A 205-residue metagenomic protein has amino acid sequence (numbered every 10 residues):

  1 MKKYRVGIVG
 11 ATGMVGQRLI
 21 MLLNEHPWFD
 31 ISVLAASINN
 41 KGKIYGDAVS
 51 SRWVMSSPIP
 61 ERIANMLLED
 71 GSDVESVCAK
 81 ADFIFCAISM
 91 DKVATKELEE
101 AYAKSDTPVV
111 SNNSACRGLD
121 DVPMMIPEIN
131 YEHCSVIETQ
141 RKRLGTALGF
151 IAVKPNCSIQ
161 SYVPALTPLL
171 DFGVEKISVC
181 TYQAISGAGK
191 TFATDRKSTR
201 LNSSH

Functional and structural regions predicted by a protein language model:
M1-R200: N-terminal Rossmann-like NAD(P) cofactor-binding subdomain of oxidoreductases, focused on the glycine-rich
L201-H205: Short "domain-exit" segments at the C-terminal end of structured domains
